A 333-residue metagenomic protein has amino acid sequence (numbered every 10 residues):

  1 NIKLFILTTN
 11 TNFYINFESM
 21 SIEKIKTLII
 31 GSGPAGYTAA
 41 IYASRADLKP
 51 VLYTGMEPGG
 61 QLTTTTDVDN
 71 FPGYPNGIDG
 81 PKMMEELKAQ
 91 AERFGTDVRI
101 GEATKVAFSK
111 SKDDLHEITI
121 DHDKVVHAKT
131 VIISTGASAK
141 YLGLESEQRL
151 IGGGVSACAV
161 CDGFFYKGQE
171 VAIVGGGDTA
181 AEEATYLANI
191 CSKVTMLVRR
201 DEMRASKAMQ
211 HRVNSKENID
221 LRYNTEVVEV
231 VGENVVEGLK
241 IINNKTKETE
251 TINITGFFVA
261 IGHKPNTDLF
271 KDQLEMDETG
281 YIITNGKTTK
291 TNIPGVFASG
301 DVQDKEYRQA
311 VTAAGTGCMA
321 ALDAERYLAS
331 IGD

Functional and structural regions predicted by a protein language model:
K3-T8, N12-N16: Short, positively charged and aromatic/hydrophobic N-terminal segments
I15-I30, R45-A46, V51-L52, T64 (+4 more regions): FAD-binding core/adjacent interface of flavoenzyme oxidoreductases
F17-I30, R45-A46, K240-N244, E250-G256 (+3 more regions): Rossmann-like nucleotide/phosphate-binding core characteristic of flavoprotein oxidoreductases
I25-F94, E170, A181-K207, R222 (+1 more regions): Beta1-alpha1 glycine-rich phosphate/pyrophosphate-binding loop at the start of Rossmann-like nucleotide-binding domains
G33-P34, E57, A137-A139, D178-T179 (+1 more regions): Residue-level detector of alpha-helix initiation sites
A40-I41, T64, G143-S146, A184-Y186 (+3 more regions): Short amphipathic alpha-helical segments
A91-I120, V125-A128, N189-G286, R326-D333: A Rossmann-like FAD-binding core segment of flavoenzymes
S138, G143, R149-F165, N253 (+3 more regions): FAD-site-proximal beta/loop scaffold in flavoenzymes
